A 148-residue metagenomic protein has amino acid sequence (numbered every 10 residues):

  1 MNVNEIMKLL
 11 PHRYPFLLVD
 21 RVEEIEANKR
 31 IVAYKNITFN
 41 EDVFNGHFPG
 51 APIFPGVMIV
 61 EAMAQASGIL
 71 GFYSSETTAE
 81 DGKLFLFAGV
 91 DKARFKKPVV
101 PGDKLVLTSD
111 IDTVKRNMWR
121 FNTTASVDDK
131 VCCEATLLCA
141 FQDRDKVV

Functional and structural regions predicted by a protein language model:
M1-I6, D103-L107: Short Pro/Gly-enriched beta-strand edge/turn motifs at strand-loop
M7, G50, F95-K97: Beta-strand-rich interaction surfaces with strong enrichment in secreted/lumenal proteins
Y14-F54, I59: Catalytic strand-loop segment that frames the active site of acyl-thioester-processing enzymes
D20-E23, D91, K96, T108-D112 (+1 more regions): Conserved positions in beta-strands of structured domains
A27-N28, F72, V99-D103, D112-V148: HotDog/MaoC-like acyl-thioester-processing domains
V32-Y34, T108, N122-T124: Beta-strand residues in well-ordered beta-sheet regions across diverse protein folds
S67-V106, E134, C139-A140: Hydrophobic beta-strand-centered segment that forms part of the acyl-chain substrate-binding groove
